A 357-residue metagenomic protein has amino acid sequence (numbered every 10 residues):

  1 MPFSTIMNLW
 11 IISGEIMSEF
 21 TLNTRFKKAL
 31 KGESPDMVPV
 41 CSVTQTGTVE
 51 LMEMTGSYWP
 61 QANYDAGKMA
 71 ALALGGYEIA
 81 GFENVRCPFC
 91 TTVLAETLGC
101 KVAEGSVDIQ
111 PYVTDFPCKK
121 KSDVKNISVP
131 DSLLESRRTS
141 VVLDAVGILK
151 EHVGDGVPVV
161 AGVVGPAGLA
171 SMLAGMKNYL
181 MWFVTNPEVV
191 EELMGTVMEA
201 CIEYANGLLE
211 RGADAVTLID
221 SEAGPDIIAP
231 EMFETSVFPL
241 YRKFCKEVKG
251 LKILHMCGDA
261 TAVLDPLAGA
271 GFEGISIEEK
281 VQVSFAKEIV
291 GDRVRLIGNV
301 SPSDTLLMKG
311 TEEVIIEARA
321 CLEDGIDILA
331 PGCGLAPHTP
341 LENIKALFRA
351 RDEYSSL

Functional and structural regions predicted by a protein language model:
F3-I16: Short, Lys/Arg-enriched N-terminal segments with co-localized hydrophobic residues within the first ~10-30 amino acids
M17-E50, E83, V107-V113, S132-L357: Active-site loop segments of alpha/beta catalytic cores
G47-A80: Active-site-flanking structural segment that lines cofactor/substrate pockets
M54-P60, L98-G105, S122-P130, A174-P187: Surface-exposed, active-site-proximal loop segments in enzymatic domains
Q61-M69, I127-R138: Basic, amphipathic N-terminal segments that precede the first structured/catalytic domain
A71-P88, E210-R211, G269: Catalytic domains of carbohydrate-active enzymes, especially glycoside hydrolases
C87-T97, A161-G168: Short, glycine/charge-rich beta-strand/loop segments that flank catalytic centers and engage negatively charged groups
C90-D131, G156: A contiguous, low-structure linker/loop signature
